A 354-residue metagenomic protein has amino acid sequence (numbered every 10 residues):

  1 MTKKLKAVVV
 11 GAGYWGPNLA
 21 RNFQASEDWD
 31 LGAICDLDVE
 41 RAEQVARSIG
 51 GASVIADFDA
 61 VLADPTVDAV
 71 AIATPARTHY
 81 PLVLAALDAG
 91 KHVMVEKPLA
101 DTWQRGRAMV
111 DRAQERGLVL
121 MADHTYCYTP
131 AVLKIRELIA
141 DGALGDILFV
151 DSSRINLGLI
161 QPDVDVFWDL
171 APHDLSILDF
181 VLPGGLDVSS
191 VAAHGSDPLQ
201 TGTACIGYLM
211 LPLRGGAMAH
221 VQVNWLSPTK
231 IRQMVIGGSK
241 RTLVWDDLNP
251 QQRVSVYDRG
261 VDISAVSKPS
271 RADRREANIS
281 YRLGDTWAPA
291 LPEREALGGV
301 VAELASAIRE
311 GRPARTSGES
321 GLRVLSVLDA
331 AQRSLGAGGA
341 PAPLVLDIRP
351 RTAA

Functional and structural regions predicted by a protein language model:
M1-I49: N-terminal Rossmann-like dinucleotide-binding module
L5, L118, R333-A354: C-terminal capping/lid region of NAD(P)-dependent oxidoreductase domains
G51-F58: Conserved SAM-binding strand-loop segment of SAM-dependent methyltransferases
A56, V95, L120-A122, D151 (+1 more regions): Hydrophobic residues in well-ordered beta-strands that form the structural core
A69-C127: Beta-strand-loop-alpha-helix segment that lines the small-molecule cofactor/substrate pocket of alpha/beta enzymes
T125, K240-R315, A340, R351-A354: C-terminal glycine/acidic-rich active-site capping loop/insertion
P130-V150: Rossmann-like NAD(P)H-binding beta-loop-alpha module
L157-T229, V235, N249, E319 (+1 more regions): Rossmann-like dinucleotide-binding domain that binds NAD(P)(H)
